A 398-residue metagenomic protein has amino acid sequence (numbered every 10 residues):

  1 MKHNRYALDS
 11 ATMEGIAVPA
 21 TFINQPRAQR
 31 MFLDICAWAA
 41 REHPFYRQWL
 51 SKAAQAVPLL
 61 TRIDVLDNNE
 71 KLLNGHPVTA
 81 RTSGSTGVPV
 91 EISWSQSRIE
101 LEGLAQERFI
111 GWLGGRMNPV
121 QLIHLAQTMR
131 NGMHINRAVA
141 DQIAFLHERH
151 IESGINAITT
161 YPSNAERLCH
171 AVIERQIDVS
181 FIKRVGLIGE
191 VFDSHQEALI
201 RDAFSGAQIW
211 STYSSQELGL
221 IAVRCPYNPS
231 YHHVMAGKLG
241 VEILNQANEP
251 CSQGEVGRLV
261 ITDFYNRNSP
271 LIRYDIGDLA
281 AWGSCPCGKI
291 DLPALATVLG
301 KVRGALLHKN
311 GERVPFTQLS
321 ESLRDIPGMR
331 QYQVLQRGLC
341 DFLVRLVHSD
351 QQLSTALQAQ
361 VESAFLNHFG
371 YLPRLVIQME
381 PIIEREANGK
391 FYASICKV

Functional and structural regions predicted by a protein language model:
M1-M13, R62-F204, L218, R224 (+3 more regions): Active-site phosphate/ATP/adenylate-binding loop shared across adenylate-forming ligases
M1-R81, G87-G115, P119-V120, T128 (+6 more regions): Nucleotide 5′-phosphate-binding alpha/beta core
A39, T82, I158, S214 (+4 more regions): Residue-level signal for inorganic ion chemistry
R98, F192, I243, N268 (+1 more regions): Glycine-/small-residue-rich active-site loops that bind phosphorylated ligands and cofactors
V120, S180-K183, A207, L239 (+2 more regions): A structural micro-motif
H134, W210-T212, L375-E380: General small-molecule cofactor/ligand-binding pocket signal
I158, Y265-Y371: AMP-binding/adenylate-forming catalytic core of the ANL superfamily
A198-P286, V302: Conserved AMP-binding/adenylate-forming
